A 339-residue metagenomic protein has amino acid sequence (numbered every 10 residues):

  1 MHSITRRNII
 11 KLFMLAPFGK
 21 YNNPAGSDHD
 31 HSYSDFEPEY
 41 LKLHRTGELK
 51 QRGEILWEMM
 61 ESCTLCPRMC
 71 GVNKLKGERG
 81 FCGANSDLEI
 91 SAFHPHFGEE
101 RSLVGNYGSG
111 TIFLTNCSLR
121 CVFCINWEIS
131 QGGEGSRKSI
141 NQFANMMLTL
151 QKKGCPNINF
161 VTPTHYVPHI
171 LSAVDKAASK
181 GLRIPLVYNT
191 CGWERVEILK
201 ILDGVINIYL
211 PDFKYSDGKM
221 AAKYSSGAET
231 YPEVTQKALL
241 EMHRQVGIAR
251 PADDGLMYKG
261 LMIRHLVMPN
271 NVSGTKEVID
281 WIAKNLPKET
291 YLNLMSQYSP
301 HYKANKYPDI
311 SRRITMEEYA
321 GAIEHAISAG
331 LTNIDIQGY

Functional and structural regions predicted by a protein language model:
H2-K76, G247-Y339: Auxiliary Fe-S-binding modules of radical SAM enzymes
M60-C63, P67, R79, T111-L114 (+1 more regions): Residues immediately within or flanking Cys/His clusters that coordinate Zn2+ in small zinc-binding modules
L65-G83, V122-I129: Iron-sulfur cluster-binding cysteine motifs and their immediate structural context in ferredoxin-like electron-transfer
G83-G204, I208, D217-K219: Conserved Radical SAM active-site core
N116-S118, F213-Y215, L294-Y298: Short, small-residue-rich loop/turn micro-motifs
I129, P163, K214, Q297 (+1 more regions): Flexible loop residues that form catalytic and substrate-binding hotspots at small-molecule/glycan-binding clefts
I129-Q142, T162-S172, E194-R195, M220-Q245 (+2 more regions): Conserved non-cysteine loop/helix-boundary elements of the Radical SAM core domain that shape
I158, L186-Y188, Y209-P211, L261-I263 (+1 more regions): Hydrophobic faces of well-ordered beta-strands that scaffold small-molecule active sites in alpha/beta enzyme cores
